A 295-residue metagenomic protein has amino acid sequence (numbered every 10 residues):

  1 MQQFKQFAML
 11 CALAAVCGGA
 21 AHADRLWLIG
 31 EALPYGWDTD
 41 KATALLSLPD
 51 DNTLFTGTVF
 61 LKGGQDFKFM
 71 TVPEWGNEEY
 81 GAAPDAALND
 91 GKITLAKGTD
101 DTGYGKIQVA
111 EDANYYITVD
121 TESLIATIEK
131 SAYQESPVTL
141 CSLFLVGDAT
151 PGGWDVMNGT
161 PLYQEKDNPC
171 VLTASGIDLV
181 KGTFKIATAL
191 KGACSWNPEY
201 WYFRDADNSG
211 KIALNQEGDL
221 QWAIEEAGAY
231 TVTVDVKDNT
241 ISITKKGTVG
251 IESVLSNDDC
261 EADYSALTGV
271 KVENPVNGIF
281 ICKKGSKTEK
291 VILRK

Functional and structural regions predicted by a protein language model:
M1-M9: Bacterial N-terminal signal peptides that target proteins for export
Q3, I281-K295: C-terminal tail/sorting-segment detector
C17-A23: Sec/Tat signal peptide C-region and signal peptidase I cleavage site
D24-G63, P73-L95, S136-K181, A189-K211: Aromatic-rich carbohydrate-binding modules that target alpha-glucans
G76-T121, C194-V236: Structured interaction patches on ligand/partner-binding surfaces of diverse proteins
Y115-I117, Y230-V232, N277-K287: Append "Rare intracellular matches occur via the same short Y/T/C beta-strand/loop motifs
K246-K271: Residue-level detector of functionally pivotal "anchor" positions at catalytic/ligand-binding pockets or at interdomain
A262-S286: Short, surface-exposed loop/turn motifs with a glycine/proline- and acidic-biased composition
